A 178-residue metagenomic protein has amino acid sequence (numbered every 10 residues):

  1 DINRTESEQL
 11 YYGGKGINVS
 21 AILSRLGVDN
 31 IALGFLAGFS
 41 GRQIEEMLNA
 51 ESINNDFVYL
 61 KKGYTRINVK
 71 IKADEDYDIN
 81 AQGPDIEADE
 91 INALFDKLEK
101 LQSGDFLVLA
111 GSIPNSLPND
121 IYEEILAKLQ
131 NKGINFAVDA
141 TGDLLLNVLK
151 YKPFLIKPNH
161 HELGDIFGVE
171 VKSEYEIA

Functional and structural regions predicted by a protein language model:
R4-Y64: Substrate-binding N-lobe of the ribokinase-like
I31-G34, V108-L109, F136: Short catalytic-loop micro-motif centered on adjacent basic/acidic residues
G38, S112-L117: Glycine-rich phosphate-binding loops at beta-strand->alpha-helix junctions
L60, I71-S103: Conserved phosphate-binding/catalytic loop of the ribokinase/pfkB sugar-kinase fold
D78-N80, G104-G111, D139, K157-H160: Short beta-strands and strand-loop turn motifs
N119, E123-A178: Conserved phosphate/ATP/ADP-binding segment of small-molecule kinases
